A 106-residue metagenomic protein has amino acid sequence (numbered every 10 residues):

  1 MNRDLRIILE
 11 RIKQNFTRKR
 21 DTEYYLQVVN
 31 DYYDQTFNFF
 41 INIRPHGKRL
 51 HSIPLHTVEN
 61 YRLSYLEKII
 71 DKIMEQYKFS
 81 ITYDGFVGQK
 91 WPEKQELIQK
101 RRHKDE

Functional and structural regions predicted by a protein language model:
M1-Q27, E59-K90, Q95-E106: Negatively charged, low-complexity tracts enriched in Asp/Glu with abundant Ser/Thr
Q14-H56: Amphipathic, interaction-prone secondary-structure segments
